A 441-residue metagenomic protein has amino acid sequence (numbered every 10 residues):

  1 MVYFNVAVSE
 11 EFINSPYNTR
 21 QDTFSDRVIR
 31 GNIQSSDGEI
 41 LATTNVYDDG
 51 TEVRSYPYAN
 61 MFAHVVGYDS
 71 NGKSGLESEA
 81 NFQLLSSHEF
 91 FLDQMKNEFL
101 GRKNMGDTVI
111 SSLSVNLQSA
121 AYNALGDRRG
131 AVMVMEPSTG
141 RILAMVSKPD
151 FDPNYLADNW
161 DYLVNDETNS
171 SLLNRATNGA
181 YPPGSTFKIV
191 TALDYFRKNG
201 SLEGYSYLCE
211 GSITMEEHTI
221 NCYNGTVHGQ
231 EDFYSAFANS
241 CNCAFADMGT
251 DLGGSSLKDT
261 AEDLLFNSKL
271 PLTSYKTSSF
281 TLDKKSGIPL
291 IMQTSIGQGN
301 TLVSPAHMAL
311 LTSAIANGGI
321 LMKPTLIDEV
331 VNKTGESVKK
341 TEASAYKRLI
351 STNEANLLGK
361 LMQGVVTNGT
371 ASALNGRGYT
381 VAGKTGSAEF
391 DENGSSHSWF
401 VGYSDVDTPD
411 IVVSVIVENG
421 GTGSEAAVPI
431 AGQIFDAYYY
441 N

Functional and structural regions predicted by a protein language model:
M1-W160, S171, A180, Y205 (+3 more regions): Periplasmic/cell-envelope proteins involved in peptidoglycan metabolism and beta-lactam response
D37, N97, S138-S185, V190-N419: Beta-lactam-recognizing serine transpeptidase/beta-lactamase-like catalytic domain environment
